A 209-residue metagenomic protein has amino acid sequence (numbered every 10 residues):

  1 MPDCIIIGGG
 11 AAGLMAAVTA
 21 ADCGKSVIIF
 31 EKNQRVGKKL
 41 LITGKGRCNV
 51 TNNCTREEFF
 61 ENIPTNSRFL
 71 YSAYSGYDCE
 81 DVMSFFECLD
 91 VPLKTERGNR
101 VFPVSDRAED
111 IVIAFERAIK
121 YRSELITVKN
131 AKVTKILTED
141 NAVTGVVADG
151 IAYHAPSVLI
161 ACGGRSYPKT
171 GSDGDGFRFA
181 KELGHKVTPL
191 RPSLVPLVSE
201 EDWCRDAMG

Functional and structural regions predicted by a protein language model:
P2-I29: N-terminal Rossmann-like FAD-binding beta1-loop-alpha1 element of flavoenzymes
G10-M15, K39, K45-C48, R165-S166: Gly/Ser/Thr-rich beta-alpha loop segments that engage phosphate groups in nucleotides
M15, T19, L40, V158 (+1 more regions): Hydrophobic/aromatic ligand-binding patch that stacks against planar heteroaromatic rings of cofactors or nucleotides
T19, Q34-V36, L41-I42, V50 (+3 more regions): An anion/pyrophosphate-binding glycine-rich loop and adjacent beta-alpha core in soluble alpha-beta enzymes
K25, V91, H185: Short phosphate-binding/catalytic loops that engage adenosine nucleotides
K32-I126: Conserved N-terminal/central alpha/beta ligand/cofactor-binding core
D110, A118-G209: Predominantly flavin-linked oxidoreductase catalytic cores and closely associated redox partners
